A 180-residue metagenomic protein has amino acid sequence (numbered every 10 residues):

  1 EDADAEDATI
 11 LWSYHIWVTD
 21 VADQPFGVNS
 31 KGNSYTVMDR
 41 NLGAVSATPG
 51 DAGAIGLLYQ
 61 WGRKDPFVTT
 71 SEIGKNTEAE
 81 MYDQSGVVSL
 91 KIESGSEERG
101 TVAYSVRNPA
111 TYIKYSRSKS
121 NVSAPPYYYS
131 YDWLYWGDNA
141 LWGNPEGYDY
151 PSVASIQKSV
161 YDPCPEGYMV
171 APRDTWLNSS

Functional and structural regions predicted by a protein language model:
D2-A5: Beta-strand-rich extracellular modules
A8-L58: GGW-centered surface loops in extracellular recognition modules
P25, P49, P66, P109 (+5 more regions): Proline-rich intrinsically disordered, low-complexity coils
G27, G32, G43, G50-G56 (+9 more regions): Residue-identity detector for glycine
T36-A44, T101, K114, S130 (+1 more regions): Conserved hydrophobic ligand-interaction patch in extracellular adhesion modules
A47-D51, T70-G74, D174-S179: Short, solvent-exposed loop/turn and secondary-structure capping segments
A54-D132: Low-complexity, serine/threonine/proline-enriched polar segments
